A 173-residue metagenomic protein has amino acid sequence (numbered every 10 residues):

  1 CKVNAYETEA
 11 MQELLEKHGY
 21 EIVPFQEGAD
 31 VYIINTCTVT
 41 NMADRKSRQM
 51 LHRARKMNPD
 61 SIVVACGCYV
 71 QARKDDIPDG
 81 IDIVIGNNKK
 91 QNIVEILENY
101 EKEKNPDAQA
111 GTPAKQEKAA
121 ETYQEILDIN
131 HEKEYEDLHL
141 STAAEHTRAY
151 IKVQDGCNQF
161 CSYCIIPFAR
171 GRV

Functional and structural regions predicted by a protein language model:
K2-V173: Proteins enriched for Cys/Gly/acidic motifs involved in redox and nucleic-acid/cofactor modification
